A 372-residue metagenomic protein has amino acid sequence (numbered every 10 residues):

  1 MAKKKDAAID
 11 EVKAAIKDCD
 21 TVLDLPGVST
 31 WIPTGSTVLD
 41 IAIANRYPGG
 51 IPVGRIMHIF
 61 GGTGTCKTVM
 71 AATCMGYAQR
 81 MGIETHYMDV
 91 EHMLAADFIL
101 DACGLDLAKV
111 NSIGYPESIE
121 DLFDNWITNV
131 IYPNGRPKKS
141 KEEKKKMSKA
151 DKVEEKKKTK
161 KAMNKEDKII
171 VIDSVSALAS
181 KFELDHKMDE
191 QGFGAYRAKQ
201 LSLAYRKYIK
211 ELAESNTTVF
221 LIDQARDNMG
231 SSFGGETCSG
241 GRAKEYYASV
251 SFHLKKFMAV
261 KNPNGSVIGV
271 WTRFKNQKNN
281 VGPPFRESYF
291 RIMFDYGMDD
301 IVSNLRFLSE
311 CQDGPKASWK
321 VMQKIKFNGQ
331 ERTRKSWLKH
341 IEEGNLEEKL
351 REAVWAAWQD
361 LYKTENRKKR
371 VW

Functional and structural regions predicted by a protein language model:
A2-K109, L122-Y132, R136-K138, K146-S148: The Walker A/P-loop phosphate-binding site
I56-H58, E84, D167-V171, T218: Residue-level preference for the first positions of well-ordered beta-strands
L94, L178-A179, N228-M229: Catalytic P-loop NTPase motifs of RecA-like helicase/translocase cores
V110-E117: Short acidic-hydrophobic, aromatic-tinged amphipathic segments that line or gate anion-handling sites
E117-E214: Phosphate-binding/switch loop-helix module in NTP-utilizing enzymes
K161, G194-C311: Phosphate-binding/switch region of NTP-binding enzymes
D300-W337: Long, well-ordered amphipathic alpha-helical subdomains in the mid-to-C-terminal portions of large enzyme subunits
I325-W372: Terminal-proximal interaction/regulatory segments of ATP-powered molecular machines
